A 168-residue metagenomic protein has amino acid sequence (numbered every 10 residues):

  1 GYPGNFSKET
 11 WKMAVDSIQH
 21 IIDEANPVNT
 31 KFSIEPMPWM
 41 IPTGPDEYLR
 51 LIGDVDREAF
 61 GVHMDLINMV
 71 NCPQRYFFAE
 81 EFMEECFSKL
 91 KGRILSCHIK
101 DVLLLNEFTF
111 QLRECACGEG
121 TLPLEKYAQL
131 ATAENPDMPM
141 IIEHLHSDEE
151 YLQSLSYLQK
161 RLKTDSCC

Functional and structural regions predicted by a protein language model:
G1-V62: Active-site acidic/histidine proton-transfer and metal-coordination neighborhood in alpha/beta enzyme cores
N5, W11, P45, N68-D137 (+1 more regions): Gly/Pro-rich active-site loop or hairpin
M13, H20, E47-R50, E85 (+3 more regions): Alpha-helical elements of Rossmann-like donor-binding domains used by nucleotide-donor carbohydrate transfer enzymes
Q19, D23, G53, S88 (+2 more regions): Surface-exposed alpha-helical segments enriched in charged/polar residues
F32-I34, F60-M64, L95-I99, M138-E143: Hydrophobic faces of well-ordered beta-strands that scaffold small-molecule active sites in alpha/beta enzyme cores
M40-I41, S147-Y151: Alpha-helix N-cap/loop-to-helix initiation residues
R50-I52, F78-E81, C115, Y157-Q159: Short, hinge-like loop/turn segments at secondary-structure boundaries
E149-C168: C-terminal helical cap(s) of enzyme catalytic domains, especially alpha/beta-barrels
